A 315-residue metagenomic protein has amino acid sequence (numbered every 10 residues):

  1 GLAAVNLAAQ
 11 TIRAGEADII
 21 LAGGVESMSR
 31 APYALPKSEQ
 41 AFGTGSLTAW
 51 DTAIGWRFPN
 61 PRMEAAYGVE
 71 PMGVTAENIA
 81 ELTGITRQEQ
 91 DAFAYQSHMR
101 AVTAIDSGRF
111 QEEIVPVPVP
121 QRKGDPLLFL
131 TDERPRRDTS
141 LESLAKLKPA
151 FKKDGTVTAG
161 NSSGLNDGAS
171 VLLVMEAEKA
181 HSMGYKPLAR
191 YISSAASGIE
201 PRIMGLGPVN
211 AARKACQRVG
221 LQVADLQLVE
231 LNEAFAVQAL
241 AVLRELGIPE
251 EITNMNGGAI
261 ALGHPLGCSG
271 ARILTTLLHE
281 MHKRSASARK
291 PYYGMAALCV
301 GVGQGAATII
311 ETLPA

Functional and structural regions predicted by a protein language model:
G1-E26, A80-R109, V171-E178, L243-R244 (+2 more regions): Active-site-proximal alpha-helical scaffold in enzymes
L2-I20, W50-W56, A66-M72, D138-G164 (+3 more regions): Conserved catalytic cysteine-centered active-site region of acyl-thioester-dependent Claisen-condensing enzymes
I19-N78: Flexible glycine-/small-residue-enriched beta->alpha junction loops that bind anionic phosphate/pyrophosphate groups
I20-G24, E89-Q96, I114-V119, Y185-A196 (+3 more regions): Beta-strand segments within the central parallel beta-sheet cores of soluble alpha/beta enzyme folds
G24-A31, K37-E39, S193-I199, N232-V237 (+3 more regions): Acidic, glycine-rich active-site loops and adjacent beta-strand->loop/helix elements that engage anionic groups
I54, E81, L141-L206, N210 (+5 more regions): Condensing-enzyme catalytic core mediating Claisen C-C bond formation in acyl metabolism
E77, E113, Q121, I192-A261: Active-site pocket-lining segment
E89-S182, E245, E250-I252: N-terminal extracellular/periplasmic Venus flytrap/periplasmic-binding protein-like
